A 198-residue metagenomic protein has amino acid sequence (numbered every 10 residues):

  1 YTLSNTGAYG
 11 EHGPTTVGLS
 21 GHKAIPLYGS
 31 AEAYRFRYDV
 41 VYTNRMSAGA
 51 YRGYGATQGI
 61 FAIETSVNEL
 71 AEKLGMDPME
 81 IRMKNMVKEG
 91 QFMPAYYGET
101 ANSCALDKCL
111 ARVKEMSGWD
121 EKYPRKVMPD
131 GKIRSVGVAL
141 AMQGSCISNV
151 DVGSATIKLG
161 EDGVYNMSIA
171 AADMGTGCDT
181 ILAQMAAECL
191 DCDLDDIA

Functional and structural regions predicted by a protein language model:
Y1-G21, K73-A111: Molybdopterin (Moco) oxidoreductase catalytic core of the xanthine/aldehyde oxidoreductase family
Y1-T57, D130-A198: Gly/Pro-rich active-site capping loops and adjacent beta-alpha segments that organize cofactor/substrate pockets
Q58, A62, S66-D77, C109-D120 (+2 more regions): Stable alpha-helical structural segments in soluble proteins, enriched in small hydrophobic residues
M76-E80, E121-P124, C192-D196: Short, surface-exposed acidic
N85-V164: Helix-loop-helix junctions that connect adjacent transmembrane helices in secondary transporters/permeases, recognized
